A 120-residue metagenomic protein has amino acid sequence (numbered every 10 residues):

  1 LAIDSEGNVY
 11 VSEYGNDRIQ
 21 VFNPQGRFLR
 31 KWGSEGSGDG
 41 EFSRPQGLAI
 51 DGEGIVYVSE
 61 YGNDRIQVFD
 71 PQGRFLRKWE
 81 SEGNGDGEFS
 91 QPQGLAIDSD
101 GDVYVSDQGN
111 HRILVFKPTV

Functional and structural regions predicted by a protein language model:
L1-V120: Eukaryotic scaffold repeat domains enriched in small/polar residues
